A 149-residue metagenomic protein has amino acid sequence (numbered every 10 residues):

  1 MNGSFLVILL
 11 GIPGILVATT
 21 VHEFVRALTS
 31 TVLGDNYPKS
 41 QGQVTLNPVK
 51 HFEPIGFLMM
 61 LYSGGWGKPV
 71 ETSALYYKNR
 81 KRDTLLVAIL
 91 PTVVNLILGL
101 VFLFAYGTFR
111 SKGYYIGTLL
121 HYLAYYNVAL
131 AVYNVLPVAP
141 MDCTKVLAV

Functional and structural regions predicted by a protein language model:
M1-V149: Hydrophobic transmembrane alpha-helices and their immediate loop junctions in multi-pass integral membrane proteins
